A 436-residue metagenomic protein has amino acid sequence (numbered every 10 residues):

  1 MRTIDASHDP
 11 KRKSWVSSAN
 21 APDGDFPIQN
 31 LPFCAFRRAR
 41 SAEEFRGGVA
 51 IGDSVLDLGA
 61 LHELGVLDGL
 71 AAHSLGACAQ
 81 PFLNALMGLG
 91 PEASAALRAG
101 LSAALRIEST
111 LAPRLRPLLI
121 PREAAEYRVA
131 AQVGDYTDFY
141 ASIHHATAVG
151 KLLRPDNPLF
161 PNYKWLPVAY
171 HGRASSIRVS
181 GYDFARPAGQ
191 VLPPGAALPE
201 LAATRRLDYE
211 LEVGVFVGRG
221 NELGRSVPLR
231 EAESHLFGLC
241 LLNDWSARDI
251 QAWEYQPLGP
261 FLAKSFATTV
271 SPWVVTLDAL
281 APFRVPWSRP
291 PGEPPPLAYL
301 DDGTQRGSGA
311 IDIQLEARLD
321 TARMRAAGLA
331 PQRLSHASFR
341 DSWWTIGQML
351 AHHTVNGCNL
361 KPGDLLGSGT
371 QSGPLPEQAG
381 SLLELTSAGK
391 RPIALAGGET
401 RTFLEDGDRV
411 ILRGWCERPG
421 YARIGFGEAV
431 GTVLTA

Functional and structural regions predicted by a protein language model:
A6-S41, A50, L56-H336, W343-G347 (+1 more regions): Active-site microenvironments in enzyme catalytic cores
G47, S54-V55, A60, E212 (+3 more regions): Residue-level marker of beta-strand positions
D135-S142, N359-S368: Conserved phosphate/anionic-ligand binding catalytic regions in large, soluble enzymes, centered on
W343-H352, P362, L366-W415, G420-A429: Active-site pocket scaffolds in enzymes
T432-L434: Short beta-strand edge segments in extracellular beta-sheet folds
